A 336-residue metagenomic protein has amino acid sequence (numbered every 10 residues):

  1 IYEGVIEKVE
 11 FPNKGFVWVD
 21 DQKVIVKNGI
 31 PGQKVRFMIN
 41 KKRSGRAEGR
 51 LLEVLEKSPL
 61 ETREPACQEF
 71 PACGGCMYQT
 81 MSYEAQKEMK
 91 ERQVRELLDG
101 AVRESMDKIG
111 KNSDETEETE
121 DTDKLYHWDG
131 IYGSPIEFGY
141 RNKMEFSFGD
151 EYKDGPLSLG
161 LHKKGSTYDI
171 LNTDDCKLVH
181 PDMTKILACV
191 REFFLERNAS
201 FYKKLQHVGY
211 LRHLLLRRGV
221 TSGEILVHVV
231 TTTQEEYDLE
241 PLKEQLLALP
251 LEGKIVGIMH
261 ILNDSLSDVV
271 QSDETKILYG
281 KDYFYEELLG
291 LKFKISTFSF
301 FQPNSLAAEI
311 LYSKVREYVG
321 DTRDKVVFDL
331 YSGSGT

Functional and structural regions predicted by a protein language model:
I1-T336: Accessory RNA-recognition modules of RNA-modification enzymes
